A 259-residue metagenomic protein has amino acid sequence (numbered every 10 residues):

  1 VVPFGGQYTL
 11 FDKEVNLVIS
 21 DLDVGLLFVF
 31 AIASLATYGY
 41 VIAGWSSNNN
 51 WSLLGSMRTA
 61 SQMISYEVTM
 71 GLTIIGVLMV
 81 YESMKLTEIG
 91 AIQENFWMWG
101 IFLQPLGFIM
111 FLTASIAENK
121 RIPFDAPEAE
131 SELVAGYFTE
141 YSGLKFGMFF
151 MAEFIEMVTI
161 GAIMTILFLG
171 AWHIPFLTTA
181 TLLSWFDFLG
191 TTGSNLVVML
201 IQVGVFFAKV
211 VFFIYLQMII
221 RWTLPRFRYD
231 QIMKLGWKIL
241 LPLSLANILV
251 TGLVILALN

Functional and structural regions predicted by a protein language model:
V1-N259: Selective transmembrane helix interface/packing segments
